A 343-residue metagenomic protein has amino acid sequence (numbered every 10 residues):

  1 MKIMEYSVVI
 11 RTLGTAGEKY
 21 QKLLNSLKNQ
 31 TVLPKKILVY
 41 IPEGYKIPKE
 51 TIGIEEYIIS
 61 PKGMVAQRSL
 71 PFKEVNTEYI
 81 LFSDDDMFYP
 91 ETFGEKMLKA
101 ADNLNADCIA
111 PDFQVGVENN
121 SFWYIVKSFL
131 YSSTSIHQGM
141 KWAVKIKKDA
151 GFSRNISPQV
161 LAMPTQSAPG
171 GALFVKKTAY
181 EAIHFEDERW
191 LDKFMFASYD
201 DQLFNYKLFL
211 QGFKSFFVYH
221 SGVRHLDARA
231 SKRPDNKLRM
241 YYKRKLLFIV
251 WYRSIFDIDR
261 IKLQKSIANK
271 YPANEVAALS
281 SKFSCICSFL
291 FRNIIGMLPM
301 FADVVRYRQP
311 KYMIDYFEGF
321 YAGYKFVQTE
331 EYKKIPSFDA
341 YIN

Functional and structural regions predicted by a protein language model:
M1-S26: N-proximal low-complexity "stem/linker" segments adjacent to membrane-targeting elements
N25-P34: Short, acidic, metal-binding catalytic loop of nucleotide-sugar glycosyltransferases
I80: Short aromatic/hydrophobic "clamp" motif used to bind/position activated sugar donors
T92-G139: Conserved donor NDP-sugar-binding/catalytic core segment of glycosyltransferases
F129-T165: Short, flexible, basic/aromatic active-site loop/helix in glycosyltransferases
A168-G170, D192-Y206: Acidic donor-binding loop at a coil-to-helix junction in glycosyltransferase catalytic cores that engages
E186-M195, Q211-N236: Active-site donor/metal-binding and catalytic loop motifs of nucleotide-sugar-dependent glycosylation enzymes
R239-L246, R260-N343: Non-catalytic, C-terminal membrane-associated alpha-helical segments of glycosyltransferases
